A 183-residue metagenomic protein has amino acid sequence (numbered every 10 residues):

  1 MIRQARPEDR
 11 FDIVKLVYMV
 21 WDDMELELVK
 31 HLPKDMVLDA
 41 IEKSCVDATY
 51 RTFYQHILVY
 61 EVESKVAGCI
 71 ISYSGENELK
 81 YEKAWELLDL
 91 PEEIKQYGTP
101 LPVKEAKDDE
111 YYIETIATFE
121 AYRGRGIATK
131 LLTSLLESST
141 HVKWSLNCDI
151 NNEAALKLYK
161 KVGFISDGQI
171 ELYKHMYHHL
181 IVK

Functional and structural regions predicted by a protein language model:
M1-K15, E25-L28: A short beta-loop-alpha structural element at the N-terminal edge of CoA-dependent acyl/N-acetyltransferase catalytic
D23-C45, L90-E93: Conserved GNAT-fold acetyl-CoA-binding loop/helix
S44-V59, E76-K80: A short helix-loop-beta-strand connector motif used in the catalytic cores of GNAT acetyltransferases and, in some
V59, K65-S74, Y112, A117: Conserved beta-strand in the GNAT
S74-Y111, T115: Conserved acyl-donor/pantetheine-binding loop and adjacent beta-alpha core of acyl/acetyltransferases and related
D109-Y111, L132, S138-D149: Conserved GNAT acetyl-CoA-binding A-motif
T118-E120, G124-E137, K157-K161: Conserved acetyl-CoA-binding loop-helix of GNAT-fold acetyltransferases
V142-E153, K161-G163, G168-K183: C-terminal "cap" of GNAT-fold acetyltransferases
